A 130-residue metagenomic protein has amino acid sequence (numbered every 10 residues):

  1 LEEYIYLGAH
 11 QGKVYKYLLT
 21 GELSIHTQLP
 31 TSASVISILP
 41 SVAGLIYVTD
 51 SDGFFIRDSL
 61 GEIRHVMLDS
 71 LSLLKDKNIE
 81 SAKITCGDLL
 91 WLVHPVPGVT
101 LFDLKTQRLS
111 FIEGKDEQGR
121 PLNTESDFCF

Functional and structural regions predicted by a protein language model:
L1-F130: Carboxylate-rich, polar loop motifs that coordinate divalent cations or form catalytic acidic clusters
